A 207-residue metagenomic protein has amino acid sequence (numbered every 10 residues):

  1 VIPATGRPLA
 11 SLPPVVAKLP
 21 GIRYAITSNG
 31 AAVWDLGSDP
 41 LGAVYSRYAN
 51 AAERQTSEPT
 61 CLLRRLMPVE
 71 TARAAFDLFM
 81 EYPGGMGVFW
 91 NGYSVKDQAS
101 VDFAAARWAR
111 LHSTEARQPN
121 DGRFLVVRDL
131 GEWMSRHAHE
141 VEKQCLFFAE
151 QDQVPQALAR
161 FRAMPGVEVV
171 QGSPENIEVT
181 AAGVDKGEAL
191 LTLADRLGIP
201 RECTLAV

Functional and structural regions predicted by a protein language model:
I2-R110: Active-site phosphate-binding/coordination module
G6, L205-V207: Glycine-rich beta-to-alpha transition loops that act as phosphate-gripper elements at the mouths of alpha/beta enzyme
Y82-L205: Conserved acidic, metal-coordinating active-site core of Asp-based, Mg2+-dependent phosphoryl-transfer enzymes
